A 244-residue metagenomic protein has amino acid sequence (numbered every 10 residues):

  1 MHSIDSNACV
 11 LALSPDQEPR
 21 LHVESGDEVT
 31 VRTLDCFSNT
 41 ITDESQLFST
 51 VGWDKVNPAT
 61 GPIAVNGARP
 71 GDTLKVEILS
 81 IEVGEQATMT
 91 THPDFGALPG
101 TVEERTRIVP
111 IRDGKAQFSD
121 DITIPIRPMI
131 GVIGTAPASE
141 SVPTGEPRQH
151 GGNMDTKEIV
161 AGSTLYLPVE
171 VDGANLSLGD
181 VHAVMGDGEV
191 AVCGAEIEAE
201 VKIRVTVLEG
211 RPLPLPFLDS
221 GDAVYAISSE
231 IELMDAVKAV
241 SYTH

Functional and structural regions predicted by a protein language model:
H2-Q46, V51: N-terminal, Lys/Arg-enriched amphipathic/low-complexity engagement segments that precede the first folded domain
D5-S14, W53-A59, V142-H150: Short, structured beta-strand/loop micro-motifs enriched in basic residues and often containing a Trp
C36-Q46, I81-T90, G173-A183: Short, Lys/Arg- and Gly-enriched loop/turn segments at beta-strand edges
S80-A161, Y166: Intrinsically disordered, low-complexity linker/loop segments enriched in Gly/Pro and charged/polar residues
I130, P143-R148, K157, S163-D235: Conserved mixed alpha/beta catalytic, RNA-binding, or beta-rich assembly cores of soluble enzyme, regulatory
T243-H244: Conserved small/polar residues in nucleotide/adenosyl-binding loops
